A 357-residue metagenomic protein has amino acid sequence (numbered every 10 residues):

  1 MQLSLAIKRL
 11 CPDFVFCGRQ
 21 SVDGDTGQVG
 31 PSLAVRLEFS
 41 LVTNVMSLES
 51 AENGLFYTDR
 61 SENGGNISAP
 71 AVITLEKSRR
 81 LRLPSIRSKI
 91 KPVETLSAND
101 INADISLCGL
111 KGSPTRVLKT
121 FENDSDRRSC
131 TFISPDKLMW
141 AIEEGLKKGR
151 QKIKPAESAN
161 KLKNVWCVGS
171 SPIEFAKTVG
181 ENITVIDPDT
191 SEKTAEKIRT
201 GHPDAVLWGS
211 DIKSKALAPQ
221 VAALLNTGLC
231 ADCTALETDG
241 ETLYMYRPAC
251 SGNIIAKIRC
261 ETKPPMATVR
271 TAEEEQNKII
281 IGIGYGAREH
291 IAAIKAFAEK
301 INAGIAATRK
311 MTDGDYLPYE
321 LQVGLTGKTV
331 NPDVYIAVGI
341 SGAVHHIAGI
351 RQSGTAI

Functional and structural regions predicted by a protein language model:
M1-I357: N-terminal glycine-rich FAD/FM-binding segment characteristic of electron-transfer flavoproteins
